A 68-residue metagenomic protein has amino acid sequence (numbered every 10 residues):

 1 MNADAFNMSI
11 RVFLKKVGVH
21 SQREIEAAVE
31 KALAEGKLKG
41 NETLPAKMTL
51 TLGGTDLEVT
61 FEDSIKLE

Functional and structural regions predicted by a protein language model:
N2-R11, A27-E30, K37-E68: N-terminal intrinsically disordered, cationic/polar leader segments that include organellar targeting peptides
V17-H20: Long, contiguous binding/interaction regions
